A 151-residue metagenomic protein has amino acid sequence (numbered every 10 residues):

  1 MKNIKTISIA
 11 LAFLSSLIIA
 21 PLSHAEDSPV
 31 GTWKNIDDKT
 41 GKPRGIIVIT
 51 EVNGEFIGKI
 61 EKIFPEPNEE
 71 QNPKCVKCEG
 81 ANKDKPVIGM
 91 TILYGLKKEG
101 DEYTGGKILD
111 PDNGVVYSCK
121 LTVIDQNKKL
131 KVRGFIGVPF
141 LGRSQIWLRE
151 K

Functional and structural regions predicted by a protein language model:
M1-L11: Bacterial N-terminal signal peptides that target proteins for export
S23-D27: Boundary at the C-terminal end of the N-terminal hydrophobic targeting segment
K34, I57, T104-G105, K129-K131 (+1 more regions): General beta-strand recognition
D37, K42-C119: Central antiparallel beta-sheet cores of small beta-barrel/beta-sandwich binding domains
S118-C119, D125-K131: Short, compact, well-ordered microdomains
N127-K129, F135-K151: Edge beta-strand at a domain terminus
